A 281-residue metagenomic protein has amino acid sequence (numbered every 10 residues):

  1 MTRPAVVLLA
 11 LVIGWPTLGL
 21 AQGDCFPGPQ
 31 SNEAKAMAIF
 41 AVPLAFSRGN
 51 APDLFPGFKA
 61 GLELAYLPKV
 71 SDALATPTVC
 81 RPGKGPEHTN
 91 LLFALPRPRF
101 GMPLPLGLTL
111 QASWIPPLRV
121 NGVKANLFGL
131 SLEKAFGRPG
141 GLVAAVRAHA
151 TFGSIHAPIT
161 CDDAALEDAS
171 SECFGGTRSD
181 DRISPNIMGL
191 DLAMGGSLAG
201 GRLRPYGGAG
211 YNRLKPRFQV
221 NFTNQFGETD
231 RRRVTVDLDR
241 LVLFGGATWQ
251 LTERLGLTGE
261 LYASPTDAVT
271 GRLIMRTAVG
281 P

Functional and structural regions predicted by a protein language model:
A21-P139, T151-G153: Transmembrane beta-barrel domains of Gram-negative outer membranes and organellar outer membranes
L54-P56, L91-P96, K124-F128, S184-M188 (+2 more regions): Residues that define the transmembrane beta-barrel architecture of outer-membrane proteins
A60-L62, F100, L110-A112, L132 (+5 more regions): Membrane-embedded beta-strand positions of outer-membrane beta-barrel proteins
L64-P68, W114-R119, F136, A148-H156 (+3 more regions): Transmembrane beta-strands of outer-membrane beta-barrel pores
D72-P77, P82-L91, R119-V123, A150-N186 (+2 more regions): Extracellular/periplasm-exposed beta-strand and loop segments of Gram-negative cell-envelope proteins, dominated by
L106-L110, P139-A144, R202-P205, E253-G259 (+1 more regions): Repeated loop/turn-to-beta-strand initiation elements of outer-membrane beta-barrel proteins
L108-V120, F128, A144, L255-T266 (+1 more regions): Transmembrane beta-strand segments that form the barrel wall of outer-membrane beta-barrel proteins
L132, D267-P281: Outer-membrane beta-barrel "beta-signal"
